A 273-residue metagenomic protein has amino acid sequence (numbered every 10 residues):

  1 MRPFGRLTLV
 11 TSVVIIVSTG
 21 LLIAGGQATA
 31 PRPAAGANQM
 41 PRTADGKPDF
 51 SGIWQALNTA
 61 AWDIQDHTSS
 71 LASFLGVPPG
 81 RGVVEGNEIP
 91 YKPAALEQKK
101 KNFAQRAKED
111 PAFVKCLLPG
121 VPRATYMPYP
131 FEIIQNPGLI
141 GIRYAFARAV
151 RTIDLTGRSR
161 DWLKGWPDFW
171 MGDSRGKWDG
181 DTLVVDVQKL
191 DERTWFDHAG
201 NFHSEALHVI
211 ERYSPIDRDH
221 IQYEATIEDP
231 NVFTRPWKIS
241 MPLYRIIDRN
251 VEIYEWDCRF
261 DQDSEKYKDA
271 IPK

Functional and structural regions predicted by a protein language model:
R2-K273: PEST-like low-complexity, intrinsically disordered acidic/proline/serine-rich tracts that flank trafficking/processing
